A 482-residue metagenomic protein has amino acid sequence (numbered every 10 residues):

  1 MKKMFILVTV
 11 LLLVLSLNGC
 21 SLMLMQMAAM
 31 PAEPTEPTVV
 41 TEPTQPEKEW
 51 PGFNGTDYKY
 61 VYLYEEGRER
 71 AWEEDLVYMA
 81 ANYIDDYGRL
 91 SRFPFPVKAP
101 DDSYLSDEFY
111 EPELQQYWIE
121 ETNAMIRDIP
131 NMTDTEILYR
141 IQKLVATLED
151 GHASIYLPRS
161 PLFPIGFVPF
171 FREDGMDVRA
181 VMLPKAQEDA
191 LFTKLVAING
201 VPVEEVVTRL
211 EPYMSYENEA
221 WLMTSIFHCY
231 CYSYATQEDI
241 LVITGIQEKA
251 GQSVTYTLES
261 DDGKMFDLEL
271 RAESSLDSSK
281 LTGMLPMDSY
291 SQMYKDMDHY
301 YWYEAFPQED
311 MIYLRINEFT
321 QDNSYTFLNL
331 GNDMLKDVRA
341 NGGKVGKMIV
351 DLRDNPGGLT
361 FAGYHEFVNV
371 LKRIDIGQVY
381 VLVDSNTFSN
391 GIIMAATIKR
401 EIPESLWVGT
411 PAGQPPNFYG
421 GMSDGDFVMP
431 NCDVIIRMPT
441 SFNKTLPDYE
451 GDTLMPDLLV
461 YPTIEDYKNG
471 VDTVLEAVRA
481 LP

Functional and structural regions predicted by a protein language model:
M1-M4, D351: Positively charged n-region of N-terminal signal peptides that target proteins for export
M4-M23: Sec-dependent N-terminal signal peptides of Gram-positive bacterial secreted proteins and lipoproteins
L11, R172, Q308, P430-C432: A short, polar/charged loop/turn motif at coil->beta-strand junctions and beta-hairpin connectors
S21-K347, Q378: Flexible, low-complexity junctional segments that flank or bridge functional domains
K336-I349, R353-L481: Conserved acidic, small-residue-rich alpha-beta core segments centered on
